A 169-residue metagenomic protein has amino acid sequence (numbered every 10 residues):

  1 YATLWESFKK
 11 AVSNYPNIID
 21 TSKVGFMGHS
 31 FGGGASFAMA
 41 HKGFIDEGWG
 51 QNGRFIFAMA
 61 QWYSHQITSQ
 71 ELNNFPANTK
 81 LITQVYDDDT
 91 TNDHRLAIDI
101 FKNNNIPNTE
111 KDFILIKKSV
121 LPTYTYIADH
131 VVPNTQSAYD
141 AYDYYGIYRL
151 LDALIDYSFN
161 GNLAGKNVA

Functional and structural regions predicted by a protein language model:
Y1-I18: Alpha/beta-hydrolase active-site loop
V12-S13, G43-F44, I67-E71: A generic local structural motif
Y15, G43-E47, N104: Active-site catalytic pocket residues across diverse enzymes, especially alpha/beta-hydrolases
K23-G25, F55: Residue in the alpha/beta-hydrolase core beta-strand immediately N-terminal to the catalytic nucleophile
G28-S36: Gly/Ala-rich beta-loop-alpha elbow adjacent to hydrolase catalytic centers
A38-K42: Active-site signature of alpha/beta-hydrolase-fold catalytic machinery across serine- and Asp/Cys-nucleophile hydrolases
G48-P122: The feature captures the conserved acid-bearing segment of alpha/beta-hydrolase catalytic domains
H94-A169: C-terminal catalytic-base region of ester-bond hydrolases, centering on the histidine of the charge-relay
